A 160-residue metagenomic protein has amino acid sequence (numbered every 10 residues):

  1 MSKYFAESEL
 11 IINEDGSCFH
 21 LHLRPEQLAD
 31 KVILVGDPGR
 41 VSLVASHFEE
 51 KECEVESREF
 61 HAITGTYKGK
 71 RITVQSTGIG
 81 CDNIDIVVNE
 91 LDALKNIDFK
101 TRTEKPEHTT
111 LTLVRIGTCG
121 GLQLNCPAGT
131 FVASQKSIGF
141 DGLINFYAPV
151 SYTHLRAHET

Functional and structural regions predicted by a protein language model:
S2-N89, K100: N-terminal short beta-loop-beta anion/metal-coordinating cradle
L10-E14, N96, P149-S151: Extended interaction regions within the primary functional domain
G36, I116, A157: Single, functionally critical "micro-switch" positions that shape active/binding sites and transmembrane helices
A62-I63, A93-L94, H154: Juxtamembrane/interface motifs at transmembrane-helix termini
T64, G142-P149: Short, charged, surface-exposed secondary-structure boundary motifs
V88-N145: Hydrophobic alpha-helical segments and helix pairs
T153-T160: Conserved small/polar residues in nucleotide/adenosyl-binding loops
